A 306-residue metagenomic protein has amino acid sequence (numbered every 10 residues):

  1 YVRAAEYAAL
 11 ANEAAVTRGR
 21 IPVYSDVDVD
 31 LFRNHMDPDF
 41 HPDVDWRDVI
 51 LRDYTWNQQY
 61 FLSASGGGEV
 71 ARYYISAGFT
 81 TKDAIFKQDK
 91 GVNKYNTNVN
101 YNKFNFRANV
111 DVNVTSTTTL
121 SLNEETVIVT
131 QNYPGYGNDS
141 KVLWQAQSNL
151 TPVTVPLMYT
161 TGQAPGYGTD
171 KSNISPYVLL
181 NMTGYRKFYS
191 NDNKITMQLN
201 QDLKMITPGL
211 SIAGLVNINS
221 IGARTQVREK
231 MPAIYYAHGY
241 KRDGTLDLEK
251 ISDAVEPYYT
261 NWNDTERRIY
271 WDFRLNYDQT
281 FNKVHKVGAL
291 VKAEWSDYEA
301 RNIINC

Functional and structural regions predicted by a protein language model:
Y1-F40, T115-N138: N-terminal, post-signal-peptide soluble/periplasmic segments of Gram-negative outer-membrane pore/transport systems
V16-P38, V155-P176, Y235-T245: A subset of solvent-exposed loop/turn segments in beta-rich extracellular surface proteins, enriched in glycine
D39-G78, K82-I85, T97-I174, G184-N191 (+4 more regions): Flexible loop and strand-edge segments within Gram-negative outer membrane beta-barrel domains
F40-D43, I174-L180, I251-E256: Short glycine/proline-rich turn/loop motifs
T80-K103, Q131-D139, S190-K194, K204-C306: Small-side-chain secondary-structure face that scaffolds active or pore-lining regions
N181-Y185, Y258-T260: A ubiquitous short alpha-helical element
